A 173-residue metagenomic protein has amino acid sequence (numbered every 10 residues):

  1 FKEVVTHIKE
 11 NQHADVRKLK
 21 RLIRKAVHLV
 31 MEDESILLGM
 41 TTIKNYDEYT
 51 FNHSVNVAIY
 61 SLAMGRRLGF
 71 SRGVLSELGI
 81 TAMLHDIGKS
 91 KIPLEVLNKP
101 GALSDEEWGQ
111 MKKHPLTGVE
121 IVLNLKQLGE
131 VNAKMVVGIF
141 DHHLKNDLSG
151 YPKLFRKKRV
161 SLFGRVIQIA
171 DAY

Functional and structural regions predicted by a protein language model:
K2-Y173: Histidine- and acidic-residue-rich, metal-dependent catalytic cores
